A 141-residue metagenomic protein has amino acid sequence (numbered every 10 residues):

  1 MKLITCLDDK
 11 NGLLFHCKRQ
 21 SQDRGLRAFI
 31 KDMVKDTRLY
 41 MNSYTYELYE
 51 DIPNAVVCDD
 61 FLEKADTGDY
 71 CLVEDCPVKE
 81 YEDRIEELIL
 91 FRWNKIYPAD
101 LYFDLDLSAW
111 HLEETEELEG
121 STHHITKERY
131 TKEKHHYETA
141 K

Functional and structural regions predicted by a protein language model:
M1-K141: Enzymes that bind and transform nitrogen-containing heteroaromatic metabolites
